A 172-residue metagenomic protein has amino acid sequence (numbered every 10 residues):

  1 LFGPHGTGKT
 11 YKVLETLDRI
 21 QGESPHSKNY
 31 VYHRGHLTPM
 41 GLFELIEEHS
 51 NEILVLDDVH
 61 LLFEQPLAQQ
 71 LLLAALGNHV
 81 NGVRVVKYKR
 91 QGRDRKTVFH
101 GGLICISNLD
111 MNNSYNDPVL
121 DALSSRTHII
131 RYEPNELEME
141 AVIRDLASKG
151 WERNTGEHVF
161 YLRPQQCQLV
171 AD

Functional and structural regions predicted by a protein language model:
L1-K12: Walker A/P-loop nucleotide-binding motif
G6-T7, H36-P39, H60-L62, N108-N113 (+1 more regions): Conserved nucleotide-binding/hydrolysis micro-motifs of P-loop NTPases
T10-P25: P-loop NTPase Walker A phosphate-binding motif
Q21-L56, Q69: Short glycine-rich substrate-engagement loop in P-loop NTPases that contacts/grips substrate
S24-K28, S50-E52, F99-G102, A122-H128: Short glycine-/polar-rich loops that comprise or flank the Walker A/P-loop and associated switch/sensor motifs
E64-H100, I106-N108: Conserved catalytic/switch belt of AAA+ P-loop NTPases
Y115-N135: A short helix-turn-beta junction within AAA+ P-loop NTPase domains corresponding to the substrate/partner-engaging
A147-D172: Conserved AAA+ ATPase small/helical "lid" subdomain
